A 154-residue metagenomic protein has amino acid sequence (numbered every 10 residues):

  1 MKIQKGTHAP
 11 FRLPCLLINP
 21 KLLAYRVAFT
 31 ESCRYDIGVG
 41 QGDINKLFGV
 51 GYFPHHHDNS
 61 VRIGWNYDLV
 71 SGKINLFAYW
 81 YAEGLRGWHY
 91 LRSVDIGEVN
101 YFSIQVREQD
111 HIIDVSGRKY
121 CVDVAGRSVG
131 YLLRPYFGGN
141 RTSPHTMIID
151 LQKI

Functional and structural regions predicted by a protein language model:
M1-L76: Secretory/extracellular carbohydrate-interaction modules and structurally similar beta-sandwich "look-alikes"
I18, D95-G97, S128: Surface-exposed coil/turn segments at beta-strand junctions on protein surfaces, enriched
Y25, E98-D114: Short tryptophan-centered beta-strand motifs in secreted/extracellular beta-sheet-rich domains of glycan-recognition
V27-F29, W80, V106: Short beta-strand segments enriched in hydrophobic/aromatic residues within well-folded beta-rich domains
G72-L76, Q109-I113, Y120: Hydrophobic residues embedded in beta-strands of well-ordered beta-sheets
F77-Y101: Short, aromatic/His-centered strand-loop micro-motif at the edge of beta-sheets
R86-H89, R118-D123: Surface-exposed loop/edge segments in extracytoplasmic proteins
V122-I154: Flexible glycan-contacting loops in extracellular carbohydrate-active proteins
